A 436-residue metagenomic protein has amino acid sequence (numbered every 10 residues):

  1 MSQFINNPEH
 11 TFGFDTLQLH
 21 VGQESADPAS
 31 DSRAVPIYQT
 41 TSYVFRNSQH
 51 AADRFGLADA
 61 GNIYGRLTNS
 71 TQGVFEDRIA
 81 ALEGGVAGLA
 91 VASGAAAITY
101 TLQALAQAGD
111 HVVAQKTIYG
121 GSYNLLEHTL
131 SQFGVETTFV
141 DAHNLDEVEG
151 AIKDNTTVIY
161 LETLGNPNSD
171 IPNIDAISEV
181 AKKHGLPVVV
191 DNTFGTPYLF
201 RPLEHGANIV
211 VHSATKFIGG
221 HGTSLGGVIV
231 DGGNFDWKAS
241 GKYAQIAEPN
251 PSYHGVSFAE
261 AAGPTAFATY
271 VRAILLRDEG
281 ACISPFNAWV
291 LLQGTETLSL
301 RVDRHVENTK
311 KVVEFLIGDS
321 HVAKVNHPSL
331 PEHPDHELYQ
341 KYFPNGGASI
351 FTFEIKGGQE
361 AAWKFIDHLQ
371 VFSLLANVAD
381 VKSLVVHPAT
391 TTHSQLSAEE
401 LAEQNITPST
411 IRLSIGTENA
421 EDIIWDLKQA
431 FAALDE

Functional and structural regions predicted by a protein language model:
S2-N69, D77-R78, I411: N-terminal "arm"/small-domain region of PLP-dependent enzymes with the aminotransferase-like
S2-Q3, V86, E127, E136 (+4 more regions): PLP-dependent enzyme catalytic core of the Aspartate aminotransferase-like
Q3-H10, G22, A26, L89-G318: Conserved PLP-enzyme active-site core in the AAT-like
N47-T99, G121-H128: Conserved N-terminal alpha-helix of the aminotransferase class I/II PLP-enzyme fold
A60, V86, N287, L291 (+3 more regions): Short amphipathic alpha-helical segments
L164, T193-G195, L330, K356 (+1 more regions): Active-site beta-loop-alpha junctions enriched in small/polar residues
G280, V302, K310, E314-I317 (+2 more regions): Conserved C-terminal alpha-helix-loop-beta "cap" of PLP-dependent enzymes that closes/shapes the active-site mouth
